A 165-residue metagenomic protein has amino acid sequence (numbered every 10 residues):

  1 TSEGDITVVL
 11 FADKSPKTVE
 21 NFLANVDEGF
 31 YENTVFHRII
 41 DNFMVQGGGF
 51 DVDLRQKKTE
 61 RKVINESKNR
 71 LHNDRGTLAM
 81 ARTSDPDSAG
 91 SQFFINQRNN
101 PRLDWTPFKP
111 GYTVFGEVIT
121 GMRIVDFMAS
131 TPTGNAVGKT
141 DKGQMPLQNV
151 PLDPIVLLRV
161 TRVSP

Functional and structural regions predicted by a protein language model:
T1-P165: Cyclophilin-like peptidyl-prolyl cis-trans isomerases
